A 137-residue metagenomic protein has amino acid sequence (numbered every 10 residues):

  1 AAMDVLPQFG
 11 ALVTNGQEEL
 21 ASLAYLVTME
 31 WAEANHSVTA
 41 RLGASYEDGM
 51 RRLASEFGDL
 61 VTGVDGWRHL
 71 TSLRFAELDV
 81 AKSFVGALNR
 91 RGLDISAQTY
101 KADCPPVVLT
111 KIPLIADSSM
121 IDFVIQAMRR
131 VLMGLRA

Functional and structural regions predicted by a protein language model:
A1-A137: Conserved N-terminal phosphate-binding loop of PLP-dependent enzymes in the Aspartate aminotransferase
